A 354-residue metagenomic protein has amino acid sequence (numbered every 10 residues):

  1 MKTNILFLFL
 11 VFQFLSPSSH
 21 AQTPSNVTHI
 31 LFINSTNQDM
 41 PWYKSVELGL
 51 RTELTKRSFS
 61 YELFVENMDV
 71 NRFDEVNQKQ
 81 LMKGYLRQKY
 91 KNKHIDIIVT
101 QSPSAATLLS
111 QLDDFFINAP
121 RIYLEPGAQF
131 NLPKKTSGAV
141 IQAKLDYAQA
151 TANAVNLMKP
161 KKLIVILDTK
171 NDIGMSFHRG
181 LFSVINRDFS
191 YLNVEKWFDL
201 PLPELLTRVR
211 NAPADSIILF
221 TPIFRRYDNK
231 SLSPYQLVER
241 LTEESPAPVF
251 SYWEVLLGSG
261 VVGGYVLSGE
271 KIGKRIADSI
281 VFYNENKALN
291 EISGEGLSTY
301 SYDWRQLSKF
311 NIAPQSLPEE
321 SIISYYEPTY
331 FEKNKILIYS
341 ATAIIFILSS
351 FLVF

Functional and structural regions predicted by a protein language model:
F32-I33, Y90-S102, P120-I122, K162-L167 (+3 more regions): Periplasmic-binding protein-like
R57-L86, S137, I164-V165, F182-D199: Short beta-strand elements in bilobed, periplasmic/extracellular small-molecule ligand-binding domains
N67-N131, Y235: Beta-alpha junction/loop-to-helix N-cap segments that form part of ligand/metal-binding clefts
Q129-N131, A139-K162, S268-E285: Hydrophobic alpha-helical segments within soluble ligand-binding/sensing domains
A139-I185, I292-R305: An alpha-beta-alpha
F177-S183, F189-A288: Membrane-proximal low-complexity regions enriched in glycine and acidic/polar residues
S298-Y330: Juxtamembrane amphipathic/hinge helix adjacent to a transmembrane helix
Y325-F354: Alpha-helical transmembrane signal-anchor helices
